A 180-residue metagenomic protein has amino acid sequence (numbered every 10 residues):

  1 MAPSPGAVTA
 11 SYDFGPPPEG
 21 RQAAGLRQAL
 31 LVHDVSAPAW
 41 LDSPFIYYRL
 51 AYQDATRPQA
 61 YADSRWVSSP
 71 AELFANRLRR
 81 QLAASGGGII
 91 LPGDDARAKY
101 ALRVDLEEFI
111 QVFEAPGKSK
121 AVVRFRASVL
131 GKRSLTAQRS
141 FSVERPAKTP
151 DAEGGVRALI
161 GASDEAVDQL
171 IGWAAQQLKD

Functional and structural regions predicted by a protein language model:
M1-P70, Q177-D180: A structural "domain/chain start" motif
A2-R21, A84-R133, A147-T149: Surface-exposed short loop/turn segments
D34-V35, A51-Q53, E107, F141-P146: Generic beta-structure capping elements
T56-R65, K132-A175: Short secondary-structure boundary motifs at beta->alpha junctions and helix caps
Y61-G86: Structured, soluble extracytoplasmic/luminal domains of envelope-associated proteins
R79-G87, I171-K179: Sec-exported extracytoplasmic/periplasmic mature domains
